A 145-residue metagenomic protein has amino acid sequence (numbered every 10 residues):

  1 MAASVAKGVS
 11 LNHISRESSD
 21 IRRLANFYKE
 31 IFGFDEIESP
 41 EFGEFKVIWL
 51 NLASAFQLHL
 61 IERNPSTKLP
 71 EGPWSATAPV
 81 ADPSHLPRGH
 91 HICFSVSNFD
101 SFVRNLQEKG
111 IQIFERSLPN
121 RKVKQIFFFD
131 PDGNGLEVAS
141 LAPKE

Functional and structural regions predicted by a protein language model:
M1-K7, F94, V103-E145: Vicinal oxygen chelate
M1-R23, G43, G89-I92, A142-E145: N-terminal beta-strand motif that seeds the catalytic metal site of vicinal oxygen chelate
R16-P65: Core segments of cupin and vicinal oxygen chelate
D20-I21, S97-D100: Helix N-cap motif at beta-to-alpha junctions
F42-K46, R88, N120-K124: Short acidic/glycine-enriched loop/turn segments that link adjacent beta-strands
V47, Q57, C93, Q125-I126: Short hydrophobic/aromatic beta-strand element in the GNAT-like acyltransferase core that lines or flanks the acyl-donor
L69-P73: A short, polar/proline- and glycine-enriched secondary-structure boundary/capping micro-motif
A76-D82: Short, P/G- and charge-enriched loop/turn segments at secondary-structure junctions
